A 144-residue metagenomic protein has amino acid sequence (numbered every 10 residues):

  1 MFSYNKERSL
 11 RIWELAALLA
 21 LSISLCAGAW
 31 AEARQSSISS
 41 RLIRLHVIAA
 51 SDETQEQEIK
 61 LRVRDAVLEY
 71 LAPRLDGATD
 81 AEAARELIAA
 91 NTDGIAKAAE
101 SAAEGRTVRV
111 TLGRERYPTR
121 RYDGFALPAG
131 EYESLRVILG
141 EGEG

Functional and structural regions predicted by a protein language model:
M1-S9: N-terminal Lys/Arg-rich, disordered targeting/topogenic segments
W13-A29: Hydrophobic membrane-insertion alpha-helices, especially the h-region of bacterial N-terminal signal peptides
C26-S40: Aromatic-capped interface at the extracytoplasmic side of an N-terminal signal-anchor transmembrane helix
S39, R44-L45, T119-Y122: Generic secondary-structure boundary/loop-capping signal
R41-T92: Early exported N-terminus immediately downstream of N-terminal targeting peptides
A81-G144: Mid-length scaffold segments of soluble, non-membrane domains
